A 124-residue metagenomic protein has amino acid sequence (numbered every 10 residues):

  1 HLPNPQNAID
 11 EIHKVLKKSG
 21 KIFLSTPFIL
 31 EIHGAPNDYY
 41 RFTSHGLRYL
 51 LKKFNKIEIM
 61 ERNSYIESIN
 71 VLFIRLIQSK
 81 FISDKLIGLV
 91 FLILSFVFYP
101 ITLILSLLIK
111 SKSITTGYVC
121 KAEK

Functional and structural regions predicted by a protein language model:
H1-H33, C120-A122: Conserved SAM-binding loop
E11, G46, G117: Amphipathic alpha-helical recognition patches that constitute DNA-binding helices
T26, G46, E61-N63: Generic secondary-structure microfeatures
G34-D38: Short, solvent-exposed loop/turn segments at secondary-structure boundaries
Y39-N55: Short alpha-helix
N55-I66: Conserved S-adenosyl-L-methionine
I66-K124: A C-terminal cap/extension of S-adenosyl-L-methionine-dependent methyltransferases that defines the acceptor-substrate
